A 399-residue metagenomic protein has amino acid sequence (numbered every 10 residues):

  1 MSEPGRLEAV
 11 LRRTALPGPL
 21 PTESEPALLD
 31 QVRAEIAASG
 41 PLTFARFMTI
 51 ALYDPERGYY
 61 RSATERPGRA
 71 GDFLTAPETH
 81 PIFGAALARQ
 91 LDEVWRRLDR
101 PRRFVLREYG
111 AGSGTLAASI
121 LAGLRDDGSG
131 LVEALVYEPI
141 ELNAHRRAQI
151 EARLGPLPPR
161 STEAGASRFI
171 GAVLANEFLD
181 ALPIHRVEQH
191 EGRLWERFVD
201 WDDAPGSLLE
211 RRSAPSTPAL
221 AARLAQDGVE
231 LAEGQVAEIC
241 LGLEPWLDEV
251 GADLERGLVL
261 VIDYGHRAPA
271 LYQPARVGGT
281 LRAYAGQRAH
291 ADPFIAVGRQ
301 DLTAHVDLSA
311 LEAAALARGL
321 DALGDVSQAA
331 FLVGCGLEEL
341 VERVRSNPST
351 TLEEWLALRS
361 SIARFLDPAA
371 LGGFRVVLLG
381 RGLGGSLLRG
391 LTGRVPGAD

Functional and structural regions predicted by a protein language model:
S2-Y109, S113-F169, A330, E339 (+2 more regions): Rossmann-like AdoMet
A51, V173, L311: A residue-level signal for conserved active-site and pocket-lining positions in enzyme catalytic cores
Y60, A181-I184, A270, S386-L388: Short helix/loop capping segments that flank catalytic or ligand/cofactor-binding pockets
F83, V173, D263: Conserved RecA-like P-loop NTPase ATPase core
I140-L142, A175-N176, I262: Short His-Asn-centered micro-motif
A172-R223, P274-A285: A mobile, often basic/glycine-rich helix-loop segment that functions as the active-site lid/recognition loop
R223-D399: Long, Lys/Arg- and hydrophobic-enriched amphipathic alpha-helices
